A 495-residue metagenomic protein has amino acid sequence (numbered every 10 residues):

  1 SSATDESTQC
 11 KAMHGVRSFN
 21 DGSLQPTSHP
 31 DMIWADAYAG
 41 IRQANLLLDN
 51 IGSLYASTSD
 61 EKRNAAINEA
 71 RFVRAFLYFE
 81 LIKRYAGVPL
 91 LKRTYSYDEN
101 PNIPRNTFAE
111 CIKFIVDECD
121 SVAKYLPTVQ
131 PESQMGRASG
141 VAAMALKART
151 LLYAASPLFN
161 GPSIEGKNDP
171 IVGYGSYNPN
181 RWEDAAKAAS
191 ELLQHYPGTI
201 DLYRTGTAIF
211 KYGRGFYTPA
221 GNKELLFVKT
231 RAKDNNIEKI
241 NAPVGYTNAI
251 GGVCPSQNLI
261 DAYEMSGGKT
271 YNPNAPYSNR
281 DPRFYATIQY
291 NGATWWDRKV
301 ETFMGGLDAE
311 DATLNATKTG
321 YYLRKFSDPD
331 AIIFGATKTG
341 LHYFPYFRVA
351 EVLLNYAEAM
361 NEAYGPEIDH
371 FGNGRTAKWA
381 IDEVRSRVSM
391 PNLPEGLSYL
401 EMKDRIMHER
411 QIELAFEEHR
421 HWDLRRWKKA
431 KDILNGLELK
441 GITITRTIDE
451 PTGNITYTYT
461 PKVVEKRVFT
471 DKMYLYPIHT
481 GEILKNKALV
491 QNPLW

Functional and structural regions predicted by a protein language model:
S1-R17, V88, D120-S121, R137-A312 (+1 more regions): An aromatic- and glycine-enriched ligand-binding surface/loop that stacks and positions planar moieties
T8-Y85, E99-K113, D117-M135, P273 (+4 more regions): Conserved, well-structured interaction surfaces
D36-L46, E110, F114-S121, A142 (+13 more regions): Extracytoplasmic/secreted proteins, especially bacterial periplasmic and envelope-associated proteins
A37-G40, F114-V116, G206-A262, T339 (+3 more regions): Long, intrinsically disordered, low-complexity segments
L48-Y55, R74-A86, C119-L126, K147-F159 (+9 more regions): A generic secondary-structure signal for well-formed alpha-helical elements
A56-S59, T128-M135, G198-T205, I368 (+1 more regions): Surface-exposed patches in mature extracellular/periplasmic domains of secreted proteins
E61-N68, P131-A143, T207, N373 (+1 more regions): A glycine-rich, coil/turn loop motif that links secondary-structure elements
T94-Y95, R105, L158-A186, Y343-D382 (+1 more regions): Acidic, serine/threonine/proline-rich low-complexity intrinsically disordered regions
